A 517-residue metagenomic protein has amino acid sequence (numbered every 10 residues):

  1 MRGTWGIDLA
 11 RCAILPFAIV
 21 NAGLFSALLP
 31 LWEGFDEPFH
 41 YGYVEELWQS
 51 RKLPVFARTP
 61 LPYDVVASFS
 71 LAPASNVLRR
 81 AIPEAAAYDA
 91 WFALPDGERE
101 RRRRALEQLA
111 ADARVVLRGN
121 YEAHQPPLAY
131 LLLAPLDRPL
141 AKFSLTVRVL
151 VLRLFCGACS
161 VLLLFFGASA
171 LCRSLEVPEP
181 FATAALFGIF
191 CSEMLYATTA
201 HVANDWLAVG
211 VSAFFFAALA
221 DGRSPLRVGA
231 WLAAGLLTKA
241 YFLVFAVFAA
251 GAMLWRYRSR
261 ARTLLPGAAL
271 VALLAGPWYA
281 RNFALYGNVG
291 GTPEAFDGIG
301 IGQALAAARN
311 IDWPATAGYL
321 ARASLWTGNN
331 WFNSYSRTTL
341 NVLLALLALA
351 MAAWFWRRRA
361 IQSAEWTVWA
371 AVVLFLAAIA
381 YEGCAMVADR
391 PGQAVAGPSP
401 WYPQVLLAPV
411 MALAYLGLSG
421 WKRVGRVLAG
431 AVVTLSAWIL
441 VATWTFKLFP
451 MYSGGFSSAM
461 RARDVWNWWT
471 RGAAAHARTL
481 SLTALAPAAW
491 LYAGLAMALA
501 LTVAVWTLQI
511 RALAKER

Functional and structural regions predicted by a protein language model:
Q49-L152, G300-G302, A307-N310, T327-S334 (+1 more regions): Interfacial juxtamembrane loops and adjacent helix segments that form the catalytic/substrate-binding surfaces
L150-E176, F214: Transmembrane-helix motifs of polytopic, lipid-linked glycan transferases
F166, L207-S224, W231-L232, P409-L413: Specific aromatic-rich, kink-prone transmembrane helix
F166-A170, R322-V373, A412-G417, K422-G430 (+1 more regions): Hydrophobic, aromatic-rich transmembrane alpha-helices and their immediate juxtamembrane boundary segments
D221, F245-A272, F355-A360: Perimembrane helix-loop-helix junctions
P225-A240, F245-A250: Membrane-interface alpha helices of multi-pass inner-membrane proteins
F283-F355, V465-G494: Membrane-lumen/periplasm interface segments of multi-pass, membrane-embedded glycan/lipid transferases
N330-T339, P398, V424-R517: Transmembrane helical bundles and short interhelical boundary loops of multi-pass, membrane-embedded
